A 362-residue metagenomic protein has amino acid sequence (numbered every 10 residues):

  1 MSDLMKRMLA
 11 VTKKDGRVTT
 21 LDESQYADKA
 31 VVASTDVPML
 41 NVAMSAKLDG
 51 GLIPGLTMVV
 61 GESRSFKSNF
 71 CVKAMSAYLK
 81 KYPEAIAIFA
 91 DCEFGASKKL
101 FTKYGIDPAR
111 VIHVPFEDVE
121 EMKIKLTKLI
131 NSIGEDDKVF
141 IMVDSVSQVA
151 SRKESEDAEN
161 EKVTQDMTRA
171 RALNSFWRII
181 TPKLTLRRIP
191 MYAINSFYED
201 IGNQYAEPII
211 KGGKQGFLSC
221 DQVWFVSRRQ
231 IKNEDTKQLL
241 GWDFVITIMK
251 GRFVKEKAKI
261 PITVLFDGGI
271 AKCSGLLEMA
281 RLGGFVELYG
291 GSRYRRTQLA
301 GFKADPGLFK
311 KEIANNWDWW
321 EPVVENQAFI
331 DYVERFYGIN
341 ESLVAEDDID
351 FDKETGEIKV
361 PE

Functional and structural regions predicted by a protein language model:
M1-S24, D28, A33, T57 (+1 more regions): C-terminal regions of RecA-like/P-loop NTPase motor modules
S2-R110, T127-K128: The Walker A/P-loop phosphate-binding site
V11, A43-K47, E62, A77-Y82 (+12 more regions): Conserved, well-folded catalytic cores of nucleic-acid-processing and energy-transducing macromolecular machines
P54, D136-D137, L218: Structured loop/turn residues at beta-strand edges in well-structured enzyme cores
T57-V59, V139-V143, I189-M191: Generic beta-sheet signal
E62, K73-A74, Y78, Y82-S175 (+1 more regions): Conserved inter-motif catalytic segment of the P-loop NTP-binding fold
I86-F89, V111-V114, Y192, W224-V226 (+1 more regions): Short hydrophobic alpha-helical runs that function as membrane-insertion/retention elements
D166-G283: Phosphate-binding/switch region of NTP-binding enzymes
